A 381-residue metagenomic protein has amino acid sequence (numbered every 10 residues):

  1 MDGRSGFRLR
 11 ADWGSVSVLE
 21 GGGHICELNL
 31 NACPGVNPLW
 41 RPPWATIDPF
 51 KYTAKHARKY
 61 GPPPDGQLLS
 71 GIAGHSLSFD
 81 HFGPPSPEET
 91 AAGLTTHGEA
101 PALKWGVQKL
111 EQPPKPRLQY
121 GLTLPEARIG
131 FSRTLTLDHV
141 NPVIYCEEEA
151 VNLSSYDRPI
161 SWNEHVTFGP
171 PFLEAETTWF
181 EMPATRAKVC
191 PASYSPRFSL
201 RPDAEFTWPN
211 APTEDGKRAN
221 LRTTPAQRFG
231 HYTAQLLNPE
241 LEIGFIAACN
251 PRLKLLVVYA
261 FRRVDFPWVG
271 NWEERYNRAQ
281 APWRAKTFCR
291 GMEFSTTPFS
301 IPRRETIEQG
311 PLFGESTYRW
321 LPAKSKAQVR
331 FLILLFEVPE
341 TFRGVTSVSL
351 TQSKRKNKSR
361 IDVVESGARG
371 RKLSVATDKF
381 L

Functional and structural regions predicted by a protein language model:
M1-Y145, Y156-P159, N163-L381: Surface-exposed acidic/polar loop and edge beta-strand patches at domain peripheries
